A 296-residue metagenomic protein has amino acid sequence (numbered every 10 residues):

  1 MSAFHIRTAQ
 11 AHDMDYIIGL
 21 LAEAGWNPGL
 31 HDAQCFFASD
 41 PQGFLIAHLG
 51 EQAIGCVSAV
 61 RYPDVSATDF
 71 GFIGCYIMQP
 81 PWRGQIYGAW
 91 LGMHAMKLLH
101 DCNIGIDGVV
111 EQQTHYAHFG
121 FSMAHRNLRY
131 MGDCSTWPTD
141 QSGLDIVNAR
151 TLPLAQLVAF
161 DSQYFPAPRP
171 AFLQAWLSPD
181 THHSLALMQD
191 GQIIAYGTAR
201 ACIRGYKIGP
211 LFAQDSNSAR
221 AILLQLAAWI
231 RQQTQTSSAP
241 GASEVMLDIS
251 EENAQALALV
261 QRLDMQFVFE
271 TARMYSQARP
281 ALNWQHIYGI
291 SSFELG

Functional and structural regions predicted by a protein language model:
S2-A3, Q10, M14-D15, H48 (+5 more regions): Intrinsically disordered, low-complexity, positively biased terminal segments
S2-D40: Hydrophobic, proline/glycine-rich low-complexity stretches
W26, A124-R129, Q266-E270: Short hydrophobic/aromatic-enriched beta-strand-loop microsegments
G29, Q34-G55, Y62, F72 (+2 more regions): A short helix-loop-beta-strand connector motif used in the catalytic cores of GNAT acetyltransferases and, in some
L45-A47, V60, G74-C75, M96 (+1 more regions): Core nucleotidyl-transferase/polymerase catalytic module
C56-A59, D64, D69-I86: Long, hydrophobic/aromatic-enriched structural stretches that serve as scaffold segments
C56-S58, T114-Y116, Q255: Phosphate- and divalent-cation-binding pockets in alpha/beta enzyme and binding domains that engage nucleotide-derived
P80-T151: Contiguous mid-protein beta-loop-alpha structural module that forms a pocket-lining wall or clamp of enzyme active
